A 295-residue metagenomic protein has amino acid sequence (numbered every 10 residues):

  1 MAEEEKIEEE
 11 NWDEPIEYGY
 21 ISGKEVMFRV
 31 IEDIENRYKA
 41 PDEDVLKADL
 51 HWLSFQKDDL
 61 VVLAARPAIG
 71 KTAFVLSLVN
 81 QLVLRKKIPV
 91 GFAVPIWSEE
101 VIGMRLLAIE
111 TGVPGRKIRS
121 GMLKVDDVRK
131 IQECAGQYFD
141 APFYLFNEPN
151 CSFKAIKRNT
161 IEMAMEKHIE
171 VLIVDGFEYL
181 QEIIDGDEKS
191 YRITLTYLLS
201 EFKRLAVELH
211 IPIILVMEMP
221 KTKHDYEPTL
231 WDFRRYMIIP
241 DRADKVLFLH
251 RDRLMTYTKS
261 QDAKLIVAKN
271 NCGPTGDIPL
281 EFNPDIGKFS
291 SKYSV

Functional and structural regions predicted by a protein language model:
M1-E3: Long, basic/Gly/Ser/Thr-rich N-terminal segments that mediate initial subcellular attachment or targeting
K6, G19-I21, G112, F153-L172 (+3 more regions): C-terminal regions of RecA-like/P-loop NTPase motor modules
I7-V113, E133: The Walker A/P-loop phosphate-binding site
G23-V26, F74, S98-I102, D127 (+4 more regions): Helical mechanochemical/support elements of P-loop NTPase systems and associated helical scaffolds
D33, R37, L82-R85, R105 (+9 more regions): Conserved, well-folded catalytic cores of nucleic-acid-processing and energy-transducing macromolecular machines
K47-W52, Q81, R85-H168, E182 (+2 more regions): Cytosolic-facing regulatory segments adjacent to core modules
I169-I213: Helical hairpin unit composed of two closely spaced alpha helices linked by a short loop
